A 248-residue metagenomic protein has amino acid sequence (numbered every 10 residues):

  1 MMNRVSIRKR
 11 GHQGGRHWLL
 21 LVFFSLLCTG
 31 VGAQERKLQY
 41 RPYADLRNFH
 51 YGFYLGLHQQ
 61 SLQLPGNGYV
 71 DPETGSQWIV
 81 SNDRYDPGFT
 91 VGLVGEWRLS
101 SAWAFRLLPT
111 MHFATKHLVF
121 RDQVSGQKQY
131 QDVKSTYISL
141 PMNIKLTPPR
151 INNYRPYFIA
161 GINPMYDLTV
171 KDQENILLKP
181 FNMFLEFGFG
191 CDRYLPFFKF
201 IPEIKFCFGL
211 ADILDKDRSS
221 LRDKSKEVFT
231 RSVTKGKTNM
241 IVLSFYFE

Functional and structural regions predicted by a protein language model:
M1-D45, Y246-E248: Cleavable N-terminal export/targeting peptides
A33-P87, Y246-E248: Short glycine/proline- and aromatic-enriched beta-strand/turn motifs that initiate or cap beta-hairpins
Y40, D45-F49, L57-Q59, Q63 (+2 more regions): Gram-negative (and chloroplast) outer-membrane scaffold detector with strong preference for beta-barrel transmembrane
H50-G52, D86-T90, S135-P141, N182-E186 (+1 more regions): Transmembrane beta-barrel architecture of outer-membrane proteins
P65-N82, A114-S135, L168-L178, L214-V233: Flexible, solvent-exposed loop segments that connect beta-strands
R84-F89, E96-R98: Outer-membrane beta-barrel transmembrane strands
Y154-R155, D172, I176, F198-I201: Short conserved catalytic/interaction loops centered on acidic-Pro-aromatic/His motifs
P180, R193-E248: Predominantly the C-terminal beta-signal and adjacent terminal strand-loop region of outer-membrane beta-barrel
